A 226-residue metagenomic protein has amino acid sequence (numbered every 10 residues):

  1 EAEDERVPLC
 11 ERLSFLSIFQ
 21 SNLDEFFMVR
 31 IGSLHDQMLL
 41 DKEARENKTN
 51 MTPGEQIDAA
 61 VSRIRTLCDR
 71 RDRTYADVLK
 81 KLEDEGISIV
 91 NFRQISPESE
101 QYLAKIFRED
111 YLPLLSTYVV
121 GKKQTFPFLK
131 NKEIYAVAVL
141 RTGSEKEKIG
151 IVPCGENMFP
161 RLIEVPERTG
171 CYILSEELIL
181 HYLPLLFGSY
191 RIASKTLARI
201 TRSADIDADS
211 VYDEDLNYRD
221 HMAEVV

Functional and structural regions predicted by a protein language model:
E1-V226: N-terminal non-catalytic structural scaffold regions of very large proteins
